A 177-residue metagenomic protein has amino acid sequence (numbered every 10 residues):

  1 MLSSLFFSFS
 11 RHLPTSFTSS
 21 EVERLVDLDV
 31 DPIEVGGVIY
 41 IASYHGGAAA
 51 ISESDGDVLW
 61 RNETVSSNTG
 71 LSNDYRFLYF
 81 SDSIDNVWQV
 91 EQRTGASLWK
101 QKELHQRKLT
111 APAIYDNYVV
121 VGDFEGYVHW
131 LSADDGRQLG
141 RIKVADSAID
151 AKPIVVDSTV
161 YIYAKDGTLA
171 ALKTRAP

Functional and structural regions predicted by a protein language model:
L2-L5, S52-D55, E91-T94, S132-G136 (+1 more regions): Short loop/turn segments that connect beta-strands within beta-propeller blades
S8-E34, D57-Y75, S97-D116, Q138-V156 (+1 more regions): Extracytoplasmic beta-rich repeat domains
S43-Y44, D82-S83, D123-F124, A164-K165: Structural signature of WD-repeat beta-propellers
Y118-V120, E125-G140: C-terminal structured "cap/appendage" subdomains that terminate the fold
T159, K165-L169: A short, acidic, flexible beta-alpha connecting loop/helix-capping segment that sits on the rim of active
